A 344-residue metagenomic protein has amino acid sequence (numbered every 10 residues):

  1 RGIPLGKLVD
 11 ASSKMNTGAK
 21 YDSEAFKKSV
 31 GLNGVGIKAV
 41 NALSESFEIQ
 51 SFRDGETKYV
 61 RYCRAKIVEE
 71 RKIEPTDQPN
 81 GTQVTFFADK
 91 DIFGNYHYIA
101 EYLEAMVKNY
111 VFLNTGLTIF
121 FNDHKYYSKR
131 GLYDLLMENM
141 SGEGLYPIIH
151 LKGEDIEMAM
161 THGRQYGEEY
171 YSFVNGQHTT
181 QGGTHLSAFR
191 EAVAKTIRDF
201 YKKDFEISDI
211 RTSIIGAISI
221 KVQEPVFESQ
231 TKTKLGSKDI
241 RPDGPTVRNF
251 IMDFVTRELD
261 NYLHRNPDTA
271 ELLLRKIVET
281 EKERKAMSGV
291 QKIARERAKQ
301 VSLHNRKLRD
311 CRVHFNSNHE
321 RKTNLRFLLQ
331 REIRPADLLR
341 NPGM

Functional and structural regions predicted by a protein language model:
R1-Y21: Conserved beta-strand-loop-beta-strand hairpin that lines the nucleotide-binding pocket of ATP/GTP-utilizing enzymes
D10, Y21-D22, K28, G34 (+2 more regions): GHKL-family ATPase ATP-binding module
